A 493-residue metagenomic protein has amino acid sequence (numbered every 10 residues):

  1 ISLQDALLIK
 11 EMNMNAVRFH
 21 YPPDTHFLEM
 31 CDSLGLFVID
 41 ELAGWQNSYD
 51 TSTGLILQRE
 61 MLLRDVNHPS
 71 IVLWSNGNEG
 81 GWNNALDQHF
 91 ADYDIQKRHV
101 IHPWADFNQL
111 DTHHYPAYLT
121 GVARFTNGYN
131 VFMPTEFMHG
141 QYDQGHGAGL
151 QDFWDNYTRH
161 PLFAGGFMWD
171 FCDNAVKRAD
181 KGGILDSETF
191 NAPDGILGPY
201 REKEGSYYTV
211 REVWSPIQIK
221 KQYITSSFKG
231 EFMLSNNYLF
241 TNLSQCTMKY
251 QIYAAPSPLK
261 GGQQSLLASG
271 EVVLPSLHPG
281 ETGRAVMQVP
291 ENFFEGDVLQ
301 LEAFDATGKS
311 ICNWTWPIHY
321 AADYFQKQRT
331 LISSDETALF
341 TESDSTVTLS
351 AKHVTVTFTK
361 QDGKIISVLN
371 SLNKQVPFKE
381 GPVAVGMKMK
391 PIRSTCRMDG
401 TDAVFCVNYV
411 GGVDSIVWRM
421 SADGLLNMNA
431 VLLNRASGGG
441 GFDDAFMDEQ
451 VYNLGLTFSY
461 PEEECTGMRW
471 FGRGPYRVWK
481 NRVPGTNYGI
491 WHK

Functional and structural regions predicted by a protein language model:
L3-I9, N15-G205, T209: Substrate-binding/catalytic cleft of secreted carbohydrate-active enzymes, primarily glycoside hydrolases
D5-A6, M61-L62, T120-V122, F153-D155 (+8 more regions): Generic recognition of flexible, low-complexity loop/linker segments
T25-F27, G81-N83, L119-T120, G140-Y142 (+8 more regions): Flexible loop/turn segments at secondary-structure boundaries
T126, G145-H146, S244-C246, E449-Q450: Short glycine/proline-enriched turns and hinge-like loops at secondary-structure junctions
N156-T357: Carbohydrate-binding surfaces of carbohydrate-active enzymes
N292-F294, A321-K493: Beta-strand/loop-rich accessory regions of lumenal/periplasmic or secreted enzymes, predominantly carbohydrate-active
